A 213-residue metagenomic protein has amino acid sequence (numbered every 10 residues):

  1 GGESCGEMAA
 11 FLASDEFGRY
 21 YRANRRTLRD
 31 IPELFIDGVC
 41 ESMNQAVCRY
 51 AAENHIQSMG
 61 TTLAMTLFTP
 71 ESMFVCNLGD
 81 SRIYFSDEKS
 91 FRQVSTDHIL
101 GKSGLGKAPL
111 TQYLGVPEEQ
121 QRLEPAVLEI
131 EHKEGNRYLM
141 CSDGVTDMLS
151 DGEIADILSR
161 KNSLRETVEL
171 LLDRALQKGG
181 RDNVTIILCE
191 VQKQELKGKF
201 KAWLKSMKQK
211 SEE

Functional and structural regions predicted by a protein language model:
G1-E213: PP2C/PPM-type serine/threonine phosphatase catalytic domain
